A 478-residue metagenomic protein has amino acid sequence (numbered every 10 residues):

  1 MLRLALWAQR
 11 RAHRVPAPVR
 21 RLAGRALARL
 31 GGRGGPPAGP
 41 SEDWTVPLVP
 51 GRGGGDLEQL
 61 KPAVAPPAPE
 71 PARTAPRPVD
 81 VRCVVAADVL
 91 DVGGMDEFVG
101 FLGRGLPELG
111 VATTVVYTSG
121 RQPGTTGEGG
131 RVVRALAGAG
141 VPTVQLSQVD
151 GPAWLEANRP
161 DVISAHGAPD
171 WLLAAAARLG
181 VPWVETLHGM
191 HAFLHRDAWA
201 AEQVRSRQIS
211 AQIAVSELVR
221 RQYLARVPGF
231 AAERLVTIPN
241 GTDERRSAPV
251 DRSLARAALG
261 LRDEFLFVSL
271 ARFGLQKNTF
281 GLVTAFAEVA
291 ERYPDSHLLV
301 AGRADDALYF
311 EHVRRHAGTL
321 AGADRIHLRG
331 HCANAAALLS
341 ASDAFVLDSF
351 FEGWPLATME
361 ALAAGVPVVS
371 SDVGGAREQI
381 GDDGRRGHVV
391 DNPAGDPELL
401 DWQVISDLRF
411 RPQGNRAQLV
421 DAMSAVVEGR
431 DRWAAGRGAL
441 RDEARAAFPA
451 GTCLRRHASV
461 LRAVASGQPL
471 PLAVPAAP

Functional and structural regions predicted by a protein language model:
W44, P50-V64, P78-D80, V85-V149: N-terminal strand-loop element at the rim of the active site of nucleotide-sugar-dependent glycosyltransferases
P66-E70, S247-L261, R430, R437: A short helix/loop element that forms part of the nucleotide-sugar donor recognition site in Leloir-type
G93-R104, F265, S269, G274-E288 (+1 more regions): A conserved mid-protein helix/loop that constitutes part of the nucleotide-sugar donor-binding site
P123-A137, L299-A323: Short, structured helix-loop element that forms part of the nucleotide-activated donor/catalytic region
S147-Q148, A165-W171, L187: Short His-centered aromatic/hydrophobic patch
I209-R234, T242-E244: A short, active-site helix/loop in glycosyltransferases that binds the activated sugar's phosphate group
H331, F350: Aromatic "clamp/platform" in nucleotide-sugar-dependent glycosyltransferases that forms part of the donor/acceptor
P367-S370, R377-G381, H388-D391: Short hydrophobic beta-strand element within catalytic cores of glycosyltransferases and related nucleotide-activated
